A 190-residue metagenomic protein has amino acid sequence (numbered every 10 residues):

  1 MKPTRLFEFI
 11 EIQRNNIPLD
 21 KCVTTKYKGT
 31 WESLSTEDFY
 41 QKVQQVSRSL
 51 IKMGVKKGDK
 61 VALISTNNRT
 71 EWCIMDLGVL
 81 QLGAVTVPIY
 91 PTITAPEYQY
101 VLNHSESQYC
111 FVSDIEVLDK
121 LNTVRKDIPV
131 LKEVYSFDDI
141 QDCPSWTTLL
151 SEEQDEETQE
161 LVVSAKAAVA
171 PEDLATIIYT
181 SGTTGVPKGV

Functional and structural regions predicted by a protein language model:
M1-V23, Q41: A short N-terminal helical cap/helix-turn-helix that marks the beginning of AMP-binding/adenylate-forming
P18-K21, D155-Y179, V186: Conserved pre-ATP/AMP-binding loop-to-beta segment of ANL
V23-L77, T94-Q99, T147-Q154: Conserved AMP-binding/adenylate-forming core of the ANL superfamily
Q44-R48, E106, I115, G185: Solvent-exposed alpha-helix faces
K57-D59, L102-Q108, V186: Short, surface-exposed connector motifs at secondary-structure boundaries
V61, V79, C110, L174 (+1 more regions): Conserved S/T- and glycine-rich ATP-binding loop of Class I adenylate-forming
S65-N68, S113-D114, D173: Helix N-cap/beta->alpha junction signal
Q81-E152: Structural core segment of the AMP-binding/adenylate-forming
